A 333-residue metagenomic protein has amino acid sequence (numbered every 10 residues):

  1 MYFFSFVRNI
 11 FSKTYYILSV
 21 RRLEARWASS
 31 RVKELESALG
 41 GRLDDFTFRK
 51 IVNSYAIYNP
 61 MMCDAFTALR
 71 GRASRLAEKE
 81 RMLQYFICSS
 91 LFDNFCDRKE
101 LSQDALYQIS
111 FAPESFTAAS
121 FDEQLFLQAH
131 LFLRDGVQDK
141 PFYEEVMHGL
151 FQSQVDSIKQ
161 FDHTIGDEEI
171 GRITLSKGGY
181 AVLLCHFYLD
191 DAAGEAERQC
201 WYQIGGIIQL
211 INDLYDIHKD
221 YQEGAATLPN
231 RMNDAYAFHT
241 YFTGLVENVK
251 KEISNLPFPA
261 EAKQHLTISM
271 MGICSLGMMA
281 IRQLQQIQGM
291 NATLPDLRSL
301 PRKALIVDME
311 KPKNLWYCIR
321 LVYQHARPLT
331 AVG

Functional and structural regions predicted by a protein language model:
M1-I87, L91, F95-R98, M147 (+2 more regions): Conserved N-terminal diphosphate/IPP-binding helix and adjacent helical/loop segment of trans-prenyltransferase domains
T47-D64, K79, C88, S115-Y221 (+2 more regions): All-alpha helical catalytic cores of prenyl diphosphate-utilizing isoprenoid enzymes
F95-Q103, Y215-Q222: Catalytic Zn2+-binding segment of zinc metalloproteases
R98, P141-F142, P259-K263, Q283-L294: Long amphipathic alpha-helical segments
A105-F132, I165-S176, Q222-N255: Divalent-cation-assisted or electrostatically stabilized phosphate/pyrophosphate-binding catalytic cores
R198-M279: Active-site/pore-lining binding-face segments in mid-to-C-terminal subdomains
M278-G333: Acidic, carboxylate-rich catalytic segments that either coordinate divalent cations
